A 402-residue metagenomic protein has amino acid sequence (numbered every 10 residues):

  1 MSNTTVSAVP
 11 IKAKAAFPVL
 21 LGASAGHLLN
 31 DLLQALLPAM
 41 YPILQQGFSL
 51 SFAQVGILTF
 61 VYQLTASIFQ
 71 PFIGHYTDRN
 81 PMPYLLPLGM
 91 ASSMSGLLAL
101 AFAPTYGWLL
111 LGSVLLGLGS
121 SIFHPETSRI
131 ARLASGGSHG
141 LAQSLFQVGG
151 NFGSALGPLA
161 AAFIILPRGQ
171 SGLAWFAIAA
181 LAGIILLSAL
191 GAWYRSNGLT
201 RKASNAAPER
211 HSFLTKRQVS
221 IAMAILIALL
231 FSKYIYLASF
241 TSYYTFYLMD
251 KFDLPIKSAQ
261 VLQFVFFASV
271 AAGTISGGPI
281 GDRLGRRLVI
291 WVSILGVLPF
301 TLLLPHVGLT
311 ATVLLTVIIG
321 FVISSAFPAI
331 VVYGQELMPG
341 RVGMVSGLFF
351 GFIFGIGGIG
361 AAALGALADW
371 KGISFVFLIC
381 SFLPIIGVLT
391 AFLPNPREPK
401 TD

Functional and structural regions predicted by a protein language model:
A35, Q63-P71, S154-A155, F267-I275 (+1 more regions): Residue-level signature of mid-helix packing/kink "hotspots" within the transmembrane helices of 12-pass Major
L37-P38, S220-A271: Extracytoplasmic gate region of multi-pass secondary transporters
S49, P81, F102-G107, G136 (+3 more regions): Helix-breaking motifs and short loop linkers at transmembrane-helix boundaries and internal kinks in secondary membrane
I68-G107: Conserved MFS/SLC helix-loop-helix module at the cytosolic interface between two early adjacent transmembrane helices
F69-P81, T274-G285, A368-D369: Helix-to-loop junctions at the C-terminal end of transmembrane segments in multipass secondary transporters
G112-G149: Cytoplasmic helix-loop-helix junction between adjacent transmembrane helices in 12-TM secondary transporters
F146-S196: Helix-loop-helix hairpin linking two adjacent transmembrane segments in secondary transporters
G281-I330: C-terminal transmembrane helical hairpin of 12-TM major facilitator-type secondary transporters
